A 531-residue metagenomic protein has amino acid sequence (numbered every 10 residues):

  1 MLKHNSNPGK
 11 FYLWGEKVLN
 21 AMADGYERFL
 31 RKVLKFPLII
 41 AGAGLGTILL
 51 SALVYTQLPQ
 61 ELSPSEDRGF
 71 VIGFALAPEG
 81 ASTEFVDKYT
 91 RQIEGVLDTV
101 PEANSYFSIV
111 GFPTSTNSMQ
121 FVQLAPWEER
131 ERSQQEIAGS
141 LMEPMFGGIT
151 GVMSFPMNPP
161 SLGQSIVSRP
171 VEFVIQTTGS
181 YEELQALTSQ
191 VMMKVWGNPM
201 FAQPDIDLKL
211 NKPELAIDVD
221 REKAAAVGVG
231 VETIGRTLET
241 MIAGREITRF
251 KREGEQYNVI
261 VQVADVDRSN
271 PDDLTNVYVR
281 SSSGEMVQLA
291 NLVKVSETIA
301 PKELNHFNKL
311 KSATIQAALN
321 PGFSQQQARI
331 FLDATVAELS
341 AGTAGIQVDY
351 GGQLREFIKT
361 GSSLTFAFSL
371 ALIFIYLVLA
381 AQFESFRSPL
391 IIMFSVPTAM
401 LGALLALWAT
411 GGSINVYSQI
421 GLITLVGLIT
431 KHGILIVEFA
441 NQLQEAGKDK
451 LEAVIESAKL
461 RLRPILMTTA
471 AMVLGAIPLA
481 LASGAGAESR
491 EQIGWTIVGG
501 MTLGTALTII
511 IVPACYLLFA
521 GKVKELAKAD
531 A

Functional and structural regions predicted by a protein language model:
M1-L45, E79-A81, F85, Y89 (+3 more regions): Interfacial helix-loop-helix hairpins and adjacent transmembrane helices of multi-pass alpha-helical membrane proteins
M1-S6, L62-F70, G111-N117, S154-P170 (+4 more regions): Flexible hinge/switch segments at interdomain interfaces of large molecular machines
H4, A41-A81, E129-E131, P156-N158 (+2 more regions): Transmembrane helices with small-residue packing motifs
K10-L62, V122, G139, G148 (+4 more regions): Signature of alpha-helical transmembrane segments and their immediate interfacial
M22-P37, P59, S63, E94 (+8 more regions): Alpha-helical membrane-interface segments at transmembrane helix boundaries
I72, P78, E84-V167, E222-G244: Solvent-exposed, membrane-proximal periplasmic/extracellular interface segments of envelope transport and secretion
Q185, Q190-A371, I375, A380-F383 (+1 more regions): Extracytoplasmic/periplasmic membrane-proximal domains and adjacent transmembrane bundles of envelope biogenesis
I373-R461, L466-A485, G499, L503 (+1 more regions): Hydrophobic transmembrane alpha-helices and their membrane-interface caps in long multi-pass transport proteins
